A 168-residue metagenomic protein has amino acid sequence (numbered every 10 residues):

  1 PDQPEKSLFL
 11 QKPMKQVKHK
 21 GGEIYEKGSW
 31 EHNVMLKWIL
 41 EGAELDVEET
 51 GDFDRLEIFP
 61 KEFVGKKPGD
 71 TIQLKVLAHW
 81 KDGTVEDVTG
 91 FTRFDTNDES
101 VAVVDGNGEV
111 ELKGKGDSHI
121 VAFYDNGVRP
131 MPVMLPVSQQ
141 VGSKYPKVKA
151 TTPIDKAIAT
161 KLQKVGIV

Functional and structural regions predicted by a protein language model:
P1-V168: Aromatic- and Gly/Pro-enriched helix-to-coil junctions and flexible linker segments
